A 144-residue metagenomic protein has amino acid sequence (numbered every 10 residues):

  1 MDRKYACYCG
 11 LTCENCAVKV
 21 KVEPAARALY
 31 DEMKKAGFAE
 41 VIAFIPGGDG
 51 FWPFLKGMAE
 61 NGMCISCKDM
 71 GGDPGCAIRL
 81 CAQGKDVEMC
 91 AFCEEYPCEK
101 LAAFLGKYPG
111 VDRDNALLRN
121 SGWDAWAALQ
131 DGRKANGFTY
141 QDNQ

Functional and structural regions predicted by a protein language model:
M1-M89, Y96-F104, G110-A125: Hydrophobic scaffolds flanking metal-cofactor catalytic centers in soluble metalloenzymes
R3-K4, S121-Q144: Divalent-metal-activated hydrolytic enzyme cores
